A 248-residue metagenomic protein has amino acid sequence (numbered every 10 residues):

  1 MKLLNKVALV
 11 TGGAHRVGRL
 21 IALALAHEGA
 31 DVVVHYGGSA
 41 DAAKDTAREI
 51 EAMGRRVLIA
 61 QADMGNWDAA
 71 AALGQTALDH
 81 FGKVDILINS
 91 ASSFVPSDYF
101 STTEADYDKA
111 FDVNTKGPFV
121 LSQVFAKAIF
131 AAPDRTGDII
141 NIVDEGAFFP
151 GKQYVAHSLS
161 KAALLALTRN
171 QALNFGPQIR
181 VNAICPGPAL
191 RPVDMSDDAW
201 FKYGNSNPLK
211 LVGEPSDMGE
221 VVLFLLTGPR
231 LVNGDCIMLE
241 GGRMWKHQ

Functional and structural regions predicted by a protein language model:
V7, A14-R16: Conserved glycine-rich cofactor-binding loop
D98-Y99, A105-F111, Y203: Substrate-binding pocket helix/loop in short-chain dehydrogenase/reductase
S122, S160, T168: Active-site helix of classical SDR
K127, A172-P177: Alpha-helical segment proximal to the catalytic Tyr-Lys
F149, L223, N233-Q248: Short C-terminal tail/terminal secondary-structure segment of NAD(P)H-dependent dehydrogenase/reductase domains
G176-R180, V232-G234: Short, small/polar-rich loop/turn modules that mediate ligand/substrate recognition or access, typified
N207-M218: A conserved structural motif in NAD(P)-dependent oxidoreductases
